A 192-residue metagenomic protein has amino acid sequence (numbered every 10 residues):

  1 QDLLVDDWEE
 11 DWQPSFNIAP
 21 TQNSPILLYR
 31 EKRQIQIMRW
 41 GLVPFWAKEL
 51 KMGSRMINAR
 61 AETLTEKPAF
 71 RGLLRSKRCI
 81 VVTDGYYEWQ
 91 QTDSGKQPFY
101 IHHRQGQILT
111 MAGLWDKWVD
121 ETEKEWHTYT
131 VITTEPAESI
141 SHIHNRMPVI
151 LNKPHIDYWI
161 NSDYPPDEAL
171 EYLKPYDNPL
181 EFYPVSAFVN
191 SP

Functional and structural regions predicted by a protein language model:
Q1-P192: Short linear sequence motif anchored by a di-proline
